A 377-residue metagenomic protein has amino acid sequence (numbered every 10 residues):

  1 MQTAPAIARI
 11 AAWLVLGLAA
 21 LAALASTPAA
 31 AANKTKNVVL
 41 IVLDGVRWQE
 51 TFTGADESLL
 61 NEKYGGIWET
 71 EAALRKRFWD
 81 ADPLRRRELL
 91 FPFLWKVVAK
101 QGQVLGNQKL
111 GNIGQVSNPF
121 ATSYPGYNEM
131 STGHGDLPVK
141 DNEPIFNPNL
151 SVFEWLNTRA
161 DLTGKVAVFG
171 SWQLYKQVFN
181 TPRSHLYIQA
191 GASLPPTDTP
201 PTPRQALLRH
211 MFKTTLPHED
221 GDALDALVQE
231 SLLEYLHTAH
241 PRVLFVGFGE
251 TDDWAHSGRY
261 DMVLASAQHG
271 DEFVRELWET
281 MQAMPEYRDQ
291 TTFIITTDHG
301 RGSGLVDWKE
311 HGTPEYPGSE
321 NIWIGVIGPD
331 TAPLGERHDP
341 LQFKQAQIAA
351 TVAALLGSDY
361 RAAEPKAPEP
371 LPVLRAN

Functional and structural regions predicted by a protein language model:
A11-A23: Bacterial N-terminal signal peptides
A29-Q103: Active-site-proximal N-terminal segment of extracellular/periplasmic enzymes that hydrolyze or transfer
V39-L40, W48, H269-E310, V352: Metal-dependent active-site segment of extracytoplasmic phospho-/sulfohydrolases and closely related
R75-Q177: Long, well-ordered early-domain segments
Y127-G133, H311-L356: Substrate-binding rim/cap in mid-to-C-terminal beta-strand-loop elements of soluble/periplasmic
T132-I145, S184-G221: Acidic, His- and aromatic-enriched active-site or binding-groove loops in soluble protein domains that engage sugars
T181-R183, E230-E276: Active-site His/acidic residue clusters
S358-N377: Polar, surface-exposed loop/tail segments that function as active-site lids or cofactor/substrate-recognition elements
